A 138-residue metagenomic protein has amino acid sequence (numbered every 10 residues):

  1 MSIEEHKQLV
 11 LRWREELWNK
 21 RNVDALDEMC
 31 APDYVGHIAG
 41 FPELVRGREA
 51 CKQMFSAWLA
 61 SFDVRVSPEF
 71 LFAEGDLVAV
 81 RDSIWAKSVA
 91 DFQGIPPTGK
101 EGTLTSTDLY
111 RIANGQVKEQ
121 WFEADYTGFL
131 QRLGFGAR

Functional and structural regions predicted by a protein language model:
M1-R138: C-terminal and inter-domain tail/linker signature
